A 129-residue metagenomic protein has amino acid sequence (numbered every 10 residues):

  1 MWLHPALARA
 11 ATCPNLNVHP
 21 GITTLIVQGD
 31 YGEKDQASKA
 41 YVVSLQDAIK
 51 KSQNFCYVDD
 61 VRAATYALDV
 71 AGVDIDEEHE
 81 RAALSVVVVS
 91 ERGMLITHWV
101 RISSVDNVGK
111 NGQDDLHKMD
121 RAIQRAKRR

Functional and structural regions predicted by a protein language model:
L3-P5: N-terminal signal peptide c-region/cleavage motif recognized by signal peptidases
L7, I22, D30-E33, D60 (+3 more regions): Intrinsically disordered, low-complexity regions
R9-A10, N54: Residue-level marker of positions within ordered structural domains that often coincide with functionally constrained
A10-G21, L45, E91-R129: C-terminal/domain-edge helix-coil "capping" segments
C13-G21, D59-A63, D76-E80: Short, surface-exposed loop and linker segments with low hydrophobicity and enrichment for Pro/Ser/Thr
P20-D69: N-terminal segment of the mature soluble domain
K51-C56, A64-K110: Surface-exposed short loop/turn segments
